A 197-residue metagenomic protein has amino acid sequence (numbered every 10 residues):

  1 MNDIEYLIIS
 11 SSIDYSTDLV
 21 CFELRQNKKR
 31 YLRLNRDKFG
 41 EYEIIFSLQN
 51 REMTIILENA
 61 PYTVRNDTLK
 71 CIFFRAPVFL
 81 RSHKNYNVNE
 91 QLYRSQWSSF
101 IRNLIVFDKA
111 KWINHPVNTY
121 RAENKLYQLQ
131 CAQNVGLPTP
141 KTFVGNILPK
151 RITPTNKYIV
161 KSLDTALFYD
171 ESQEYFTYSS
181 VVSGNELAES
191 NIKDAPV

Functional and structural regions predicted by a protein language model:
N2-L7: Extreme N-terminal starter segment of soluble prokaryotic enzymes
S11-Q26, L32-P138: Conserved N-proximal alpha/beta basic substrate-recognition cap immediately N-terminal to, or forming the N-lobe
L24, K150-V197: Phosphate-binding site of ATP-dependent enzymes
R121, K125-E171: Loop-centered beta-sheet repeat module
